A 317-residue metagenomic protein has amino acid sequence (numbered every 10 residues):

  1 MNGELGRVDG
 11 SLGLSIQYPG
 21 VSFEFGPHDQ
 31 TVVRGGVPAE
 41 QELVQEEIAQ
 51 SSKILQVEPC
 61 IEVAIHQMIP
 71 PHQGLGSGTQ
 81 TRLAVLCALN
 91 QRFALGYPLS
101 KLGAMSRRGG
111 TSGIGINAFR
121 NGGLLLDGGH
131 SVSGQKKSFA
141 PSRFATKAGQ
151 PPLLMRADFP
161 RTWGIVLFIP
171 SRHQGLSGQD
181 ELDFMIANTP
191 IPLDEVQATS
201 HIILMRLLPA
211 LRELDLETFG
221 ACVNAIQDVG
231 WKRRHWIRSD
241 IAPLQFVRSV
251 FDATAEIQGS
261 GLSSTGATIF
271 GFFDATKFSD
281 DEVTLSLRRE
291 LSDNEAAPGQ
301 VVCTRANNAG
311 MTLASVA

Functional and structural regions predicted by a protein language model:
M1-S77, L83, C87-S100, G110 (+1 more regions): ATP-binding N-lobe of GHMP and related small-molecule kinases
G3-S11, P98-E256, K277-A317: ATP-dependent small-molecule kinase catalytic core of the GHMP/sugar-kinase superfamily and closely related
I16-Y18, T254, G261-T265: A structural signal for short secondary-structure junctions
F23, F219, S264: Residue-level signal for inorganic ion chemistry
I61-I65, S260, V301: Generic structural signal for residues in well-ordered beta-strands
M68, R120, L262-A267: Short Gly/Ser/Thr- and Asp/Glu-enriched loop/turn motifs at secondary-structure junctions
L75-T81, V196-Q197, G259-T265: Short glycine/threonine-rich catalytic loop with a Thr-x-Gly-x-Asp
F270-D274: Short hydrophobic/aromatic beta-strand micro-patches that form the beta-sheet surface supporting nucleotide- or nucleic
